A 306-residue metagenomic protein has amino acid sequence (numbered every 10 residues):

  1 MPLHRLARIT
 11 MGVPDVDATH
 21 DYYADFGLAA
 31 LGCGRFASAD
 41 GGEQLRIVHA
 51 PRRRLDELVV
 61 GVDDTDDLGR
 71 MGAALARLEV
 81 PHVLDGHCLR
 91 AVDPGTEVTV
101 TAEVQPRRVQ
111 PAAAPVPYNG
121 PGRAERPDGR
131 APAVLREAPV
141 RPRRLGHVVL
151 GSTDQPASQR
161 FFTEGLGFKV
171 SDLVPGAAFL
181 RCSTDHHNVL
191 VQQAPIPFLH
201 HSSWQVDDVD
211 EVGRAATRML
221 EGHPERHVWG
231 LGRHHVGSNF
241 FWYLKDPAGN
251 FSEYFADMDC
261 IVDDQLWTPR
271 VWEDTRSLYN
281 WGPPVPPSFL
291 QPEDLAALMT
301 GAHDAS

Functional and structural regions predicted by a protein language model:
M1-D17, L55-V60, A114-P156, H186 (+3 more regions): N-terminal beta-strand motif that seeds the catalytic metal site of vicinal oxygen chelate
M1-E43, L150-H187, Q192: Core segments of cupin and vicinal oxygen chelate
L6-V13, A50-A74, L84-V98, R144-T153 (+2 more regions): Vicinal oxygen chelate
F36-G41, H49-A50, A91-P94, R181-T184 (+1 more regions): Active-site beta-strand termini and strand-to-loop segments that position acidic
L45-R46, V100-E103, V189-L190: Conserved beta-strand in the GNAT
G72, A76-R141, A178, H223-S306: Vicinal oxygen chelate
Q155-G232, N239-W242, D246-A248, S252-Y254 (+1 more regions): Structured core of small recognition/catalytic domains
